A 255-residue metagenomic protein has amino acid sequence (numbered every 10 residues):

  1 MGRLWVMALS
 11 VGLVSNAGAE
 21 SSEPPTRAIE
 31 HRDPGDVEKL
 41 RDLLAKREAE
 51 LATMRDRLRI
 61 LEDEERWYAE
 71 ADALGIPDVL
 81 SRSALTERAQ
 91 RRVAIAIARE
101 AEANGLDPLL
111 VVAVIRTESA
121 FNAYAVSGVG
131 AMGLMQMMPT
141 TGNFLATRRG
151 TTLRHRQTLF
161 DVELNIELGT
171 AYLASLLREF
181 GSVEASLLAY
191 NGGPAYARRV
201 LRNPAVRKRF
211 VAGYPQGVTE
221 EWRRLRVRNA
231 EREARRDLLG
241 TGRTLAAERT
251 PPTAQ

Functional and structural regions predicted by a protein language model:
W5-G12: Bacterial N-terminal signal peptides
A17-S21: Boundary at the C-terminal end of the N-terminal hydrophobic targeting segment
E23-E30: Boundary detector for helix-to-coil junctions that initiate low-complexity/charged tails
E30-L74: Long, leucine- and charge-enriched amphipathic alpha-helices that form heptad-repeat coiled-coil/leucine-zipper-like
I60-A254: Catalytic glycan-binding domains that act on GlcNAc-containing polysaccharides
